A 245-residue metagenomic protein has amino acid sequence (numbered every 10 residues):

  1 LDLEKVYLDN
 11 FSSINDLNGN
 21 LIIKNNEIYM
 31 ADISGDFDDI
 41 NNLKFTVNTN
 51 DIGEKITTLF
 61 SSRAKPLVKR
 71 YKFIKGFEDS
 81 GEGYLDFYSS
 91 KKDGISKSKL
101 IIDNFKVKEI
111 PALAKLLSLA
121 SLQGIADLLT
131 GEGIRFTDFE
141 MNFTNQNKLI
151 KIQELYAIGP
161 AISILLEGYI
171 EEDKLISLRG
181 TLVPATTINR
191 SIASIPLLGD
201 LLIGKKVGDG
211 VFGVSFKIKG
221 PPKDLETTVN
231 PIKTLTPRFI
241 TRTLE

Functional and structural regions predicted by a protein language model:
L1-S13, N18-K219, T241-L244: Small-residue helix/turn framework positions
K223-E245: Gram-negative outer-membrane assembly/targeting C-terminal domains
